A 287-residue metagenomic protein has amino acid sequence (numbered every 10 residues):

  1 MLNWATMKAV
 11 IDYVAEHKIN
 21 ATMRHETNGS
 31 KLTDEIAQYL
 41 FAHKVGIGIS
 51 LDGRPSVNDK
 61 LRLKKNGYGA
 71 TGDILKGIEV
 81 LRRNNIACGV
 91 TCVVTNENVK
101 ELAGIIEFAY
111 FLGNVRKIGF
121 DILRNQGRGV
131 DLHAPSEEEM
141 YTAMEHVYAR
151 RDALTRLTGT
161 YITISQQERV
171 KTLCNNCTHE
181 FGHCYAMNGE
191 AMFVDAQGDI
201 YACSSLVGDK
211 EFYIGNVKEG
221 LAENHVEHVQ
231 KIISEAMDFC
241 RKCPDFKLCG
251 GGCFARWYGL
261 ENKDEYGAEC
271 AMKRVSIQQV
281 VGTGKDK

Functional and structural regions predicted by a protein language model:
L2-L123: Radical SAM/AdoMet-radical enzyme domain recognition
S30-K31, R54, T95-E97, N125 (+4 more regions): Short, solvent-exposed loop/turn segments at secondary-structure junctions
S56-L61, R116-E139, Y161-N175, S205-E211: Flexible glycine/acidic-rich beta-alpha junction loops that bind and position SAM and/or redox cofactors in anaerobic
E139-L173, I200, S204-G250: C-terminal accessory region of radical SAM enzymes
N176-G182: Short, flexible cytosolic linker that couples an ABC transmembrane/permease module to its adjacent nucleotide-binding
C184-N188: Short, small/polar residue-rich loop motifs at catalytic or cofactor-binding pockets
Q197-D199, F212, E235-K287: Radical SAM enzyme core and accessory elements
